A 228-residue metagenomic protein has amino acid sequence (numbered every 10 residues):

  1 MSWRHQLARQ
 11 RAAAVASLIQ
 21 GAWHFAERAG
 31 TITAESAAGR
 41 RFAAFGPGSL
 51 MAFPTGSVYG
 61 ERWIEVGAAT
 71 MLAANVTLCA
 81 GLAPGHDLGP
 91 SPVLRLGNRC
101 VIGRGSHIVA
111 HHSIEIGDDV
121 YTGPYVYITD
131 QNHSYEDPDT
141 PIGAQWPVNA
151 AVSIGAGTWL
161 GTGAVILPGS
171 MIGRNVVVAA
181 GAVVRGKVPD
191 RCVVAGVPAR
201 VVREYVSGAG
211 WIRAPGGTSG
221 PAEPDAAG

Functional and structural regions predicted by a protein language model:
M1-T129, G155-G157, A164, R174 (+2 more regions): Domain-scale signature associated with acetyltransferase and cell-envelope carbohydrate enzymes
T55, G143, P147-V148, V165-I166: Generic anion/oxyanion-binding catalytic loop in active/binding sites
V58, P168, A180: Small/polar loops that bind or transfer phosphate-bearing groups
G117-D139, A144, N149: Histidine/lysine/aspartate-rich catalytic loop segments that bind and position anionic ligands
W159, M171, N175-V183, R191: A generic "structured core" feature
